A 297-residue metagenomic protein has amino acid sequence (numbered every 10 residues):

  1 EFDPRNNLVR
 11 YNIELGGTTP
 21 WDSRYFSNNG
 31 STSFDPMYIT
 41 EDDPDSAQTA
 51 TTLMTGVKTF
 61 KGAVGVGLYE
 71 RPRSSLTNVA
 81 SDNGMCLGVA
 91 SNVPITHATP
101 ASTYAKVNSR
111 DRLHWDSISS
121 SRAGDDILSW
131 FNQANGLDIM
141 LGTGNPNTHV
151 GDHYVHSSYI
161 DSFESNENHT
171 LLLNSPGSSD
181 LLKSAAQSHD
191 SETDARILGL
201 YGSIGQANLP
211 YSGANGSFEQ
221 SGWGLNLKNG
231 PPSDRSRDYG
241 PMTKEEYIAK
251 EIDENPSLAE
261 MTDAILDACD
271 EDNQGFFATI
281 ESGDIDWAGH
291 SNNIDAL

Functional and structural regions predicted by a protein language model:
E1-L198, G202-N229, E251-N255: N-terminal catalytic scaffold of extracellular/periplasmic and nuclease hydrolases that process anionic headgroups
A98-A105, S212, E245-E246, Q274-L297: Active-site His/acidic residue clusters
L173-N174, S191, Y201, L209-P210 (+1 more regions): Hard-cation-handling environments
F218-Q274, D284-A288: Accessory "access/gating" subregions that flank catalytic or transport cores
